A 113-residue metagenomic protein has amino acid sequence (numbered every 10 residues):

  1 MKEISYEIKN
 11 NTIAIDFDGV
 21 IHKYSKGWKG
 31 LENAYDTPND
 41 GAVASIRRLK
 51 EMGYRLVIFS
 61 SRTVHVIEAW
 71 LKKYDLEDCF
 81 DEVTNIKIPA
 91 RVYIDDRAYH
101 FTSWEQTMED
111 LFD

Functional and structural regions predicted by a protein language model:
M1-D113: HAD-like aspartate-dependent phosphatase fold
